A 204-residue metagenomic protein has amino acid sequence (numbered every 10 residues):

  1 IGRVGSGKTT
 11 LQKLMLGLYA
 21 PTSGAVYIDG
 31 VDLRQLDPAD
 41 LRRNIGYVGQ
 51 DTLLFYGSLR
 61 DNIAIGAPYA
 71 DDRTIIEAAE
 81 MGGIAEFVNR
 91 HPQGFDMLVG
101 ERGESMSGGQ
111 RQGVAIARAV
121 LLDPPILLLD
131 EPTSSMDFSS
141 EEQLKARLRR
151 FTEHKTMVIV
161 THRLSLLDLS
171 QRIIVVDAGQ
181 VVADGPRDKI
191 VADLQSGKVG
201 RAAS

Functional and structural regions predicted by a protein language model:
I1-S204: ABC-type nucleotide-binding domain
